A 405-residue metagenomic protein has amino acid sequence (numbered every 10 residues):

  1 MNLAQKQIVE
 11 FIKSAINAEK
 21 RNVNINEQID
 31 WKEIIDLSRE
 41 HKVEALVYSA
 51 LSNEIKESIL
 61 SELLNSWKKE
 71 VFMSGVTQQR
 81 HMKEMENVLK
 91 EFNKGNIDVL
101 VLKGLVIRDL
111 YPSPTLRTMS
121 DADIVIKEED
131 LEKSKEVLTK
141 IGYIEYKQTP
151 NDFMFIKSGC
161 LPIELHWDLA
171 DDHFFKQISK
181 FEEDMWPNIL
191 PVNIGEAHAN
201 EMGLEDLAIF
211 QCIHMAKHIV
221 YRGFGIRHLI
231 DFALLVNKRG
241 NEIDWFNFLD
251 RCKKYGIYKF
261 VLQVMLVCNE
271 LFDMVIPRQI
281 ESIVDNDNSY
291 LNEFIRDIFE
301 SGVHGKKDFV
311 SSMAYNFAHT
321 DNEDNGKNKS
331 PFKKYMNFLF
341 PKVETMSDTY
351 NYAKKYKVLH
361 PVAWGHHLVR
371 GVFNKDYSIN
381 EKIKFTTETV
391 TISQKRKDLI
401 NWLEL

Functional and structural regions predicted by a protein language model:
M1-S120, I126-L405: Conserved NTP-donor binding/palm subdomain of two-metal-ion nucleotidyltransferases/polymerases, i.e., the charged
